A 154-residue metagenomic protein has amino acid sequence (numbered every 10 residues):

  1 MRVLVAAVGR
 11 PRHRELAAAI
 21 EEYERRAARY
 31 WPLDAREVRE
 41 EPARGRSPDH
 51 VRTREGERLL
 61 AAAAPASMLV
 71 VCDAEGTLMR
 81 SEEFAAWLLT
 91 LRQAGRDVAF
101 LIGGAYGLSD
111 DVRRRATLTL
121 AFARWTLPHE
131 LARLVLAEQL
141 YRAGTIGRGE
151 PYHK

Functional and structural regions predicted by a protein language model:
M1-K154: Post-transcriptional modification and biogenesis factors for structured RNAs of the translation apparatus
